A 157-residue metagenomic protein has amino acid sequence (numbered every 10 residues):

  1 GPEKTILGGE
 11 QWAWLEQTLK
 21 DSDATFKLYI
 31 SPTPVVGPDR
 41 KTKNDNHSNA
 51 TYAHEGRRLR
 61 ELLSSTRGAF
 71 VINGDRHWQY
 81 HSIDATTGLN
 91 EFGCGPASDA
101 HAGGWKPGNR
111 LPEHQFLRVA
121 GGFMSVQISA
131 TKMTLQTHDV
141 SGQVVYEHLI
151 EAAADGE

Functional and structural regions predicted by a protein language model:
G1-E157: Metal-dependent phosphoester/phosphodiester hydrolase catalytic core
